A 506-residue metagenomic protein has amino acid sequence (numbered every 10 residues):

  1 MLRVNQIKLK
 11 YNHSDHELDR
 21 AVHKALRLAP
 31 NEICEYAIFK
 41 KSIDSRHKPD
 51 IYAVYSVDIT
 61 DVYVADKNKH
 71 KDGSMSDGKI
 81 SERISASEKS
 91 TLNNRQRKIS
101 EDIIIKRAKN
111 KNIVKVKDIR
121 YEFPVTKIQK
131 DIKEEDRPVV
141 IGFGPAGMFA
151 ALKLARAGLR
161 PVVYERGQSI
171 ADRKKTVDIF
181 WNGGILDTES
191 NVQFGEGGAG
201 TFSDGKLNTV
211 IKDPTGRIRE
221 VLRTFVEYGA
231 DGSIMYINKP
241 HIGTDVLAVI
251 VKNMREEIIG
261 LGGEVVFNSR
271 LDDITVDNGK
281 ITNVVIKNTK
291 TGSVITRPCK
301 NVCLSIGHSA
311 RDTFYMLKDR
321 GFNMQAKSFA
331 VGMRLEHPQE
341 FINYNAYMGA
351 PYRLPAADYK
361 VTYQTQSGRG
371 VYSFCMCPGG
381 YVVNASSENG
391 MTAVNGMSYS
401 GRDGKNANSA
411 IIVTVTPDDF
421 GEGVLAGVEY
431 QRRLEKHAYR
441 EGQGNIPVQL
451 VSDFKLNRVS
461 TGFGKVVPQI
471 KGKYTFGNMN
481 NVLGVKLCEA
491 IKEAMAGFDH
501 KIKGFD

Functional and structural regions predicted by a protein language model:
L2-D50, I59-K69, G73, D77-D506: Residues forming the flavin
V54-S56: N-terminal membrane-anchoring/stem segments of glycan-assembly enzymes
